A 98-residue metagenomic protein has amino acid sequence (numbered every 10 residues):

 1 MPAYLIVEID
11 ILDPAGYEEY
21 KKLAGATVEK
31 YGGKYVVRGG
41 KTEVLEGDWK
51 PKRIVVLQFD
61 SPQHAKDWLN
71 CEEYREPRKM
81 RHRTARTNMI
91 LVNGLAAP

Functional and structural regions predicted by a protein language model:
M1-I54, Q58-N70, Y74, N93-P98: Short S/T/G/P-rich N-terminal loop/turn motif that feeds into the first structured element of a domain
E46-D48, M80-R83: Sterically constrained small-residue positions within well-ordered secondary structures of folded domains
R75-K79: Vicinal oxygen chelate
R81-P98: C-terminal end-helix/capping segment
